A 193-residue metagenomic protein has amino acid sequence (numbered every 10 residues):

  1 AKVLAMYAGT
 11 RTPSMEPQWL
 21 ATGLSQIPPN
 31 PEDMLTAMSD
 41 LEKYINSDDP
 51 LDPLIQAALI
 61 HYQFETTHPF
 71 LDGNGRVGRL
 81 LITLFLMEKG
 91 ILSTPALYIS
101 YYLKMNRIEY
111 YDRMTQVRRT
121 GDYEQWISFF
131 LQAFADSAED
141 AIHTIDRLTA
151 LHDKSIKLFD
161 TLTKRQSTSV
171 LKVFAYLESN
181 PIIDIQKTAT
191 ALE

Functional and structural regions predicted by a protein language model:
A1-E193: FIC/Doc superfamily catalytic core
